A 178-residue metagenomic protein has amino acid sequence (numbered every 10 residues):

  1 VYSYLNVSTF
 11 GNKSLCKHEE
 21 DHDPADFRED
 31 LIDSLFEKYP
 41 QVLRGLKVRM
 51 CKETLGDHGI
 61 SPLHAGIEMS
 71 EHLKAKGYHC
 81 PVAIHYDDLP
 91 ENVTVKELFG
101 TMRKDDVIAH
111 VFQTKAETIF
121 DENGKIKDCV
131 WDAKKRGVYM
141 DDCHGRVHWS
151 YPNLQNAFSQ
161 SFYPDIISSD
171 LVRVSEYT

Functional and structural regions predicted by a protein language model:
V1, P40-R44, K76-C80, K104-D106 (+2 more regions): Short, well-ordered coil/turn segments that N-cap beta-strands
V1-M50: Divalent-metal coordination cores built from histidine and acidic residues
V1-V7, E68-G77, V130-G137: Alpha-helix-loop-beta-strand connector modules within alpha/beta enzyme cores
S3-L5, I84, D142: Structural beta-sheet core signal
G11-L15, T54, A116-E117, E176-Y177: A short acidic, helix-capping loop that chelates divalent metal ions and anchors anionic groups
E29-K38, V93-M102, L154-Q160: Short amphipathic alpha-helices and their capping/turn segments at secondary-structure boundaries
K47-K127, H144-W149: Divalent metal-binding pocket/active-site signature
K104-V107, F112-T178: Active-site-adjacent C-terminal substructures of enzyme catalytic domains
